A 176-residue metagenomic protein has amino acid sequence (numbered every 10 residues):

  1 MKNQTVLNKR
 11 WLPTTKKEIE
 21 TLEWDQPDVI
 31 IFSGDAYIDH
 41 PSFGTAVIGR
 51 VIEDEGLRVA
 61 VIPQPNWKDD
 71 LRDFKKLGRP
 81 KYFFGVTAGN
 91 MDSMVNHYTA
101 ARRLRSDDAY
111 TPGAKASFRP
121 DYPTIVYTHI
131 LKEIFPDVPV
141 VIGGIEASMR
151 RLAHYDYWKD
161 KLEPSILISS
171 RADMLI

Functional and structural regions predicted by a protein language model:
M1-E23: Short N-terminal or domain-adjacent regulatory/targeting segments
M1-L7, E55-R58, A109-P120: Acidic/glycine-enriched edge-of-secondary-structure segments
K9, S33-R50: N-terminal capping/small domains of soluble enzymes
E23-Q26, L162: Active-site-adjacent bridging/hinge elements
D28-I30: Conserved beta-strand elements of the Class I
A36, G44, P63-I176: Glycine-rich beta-alpha loop elements in corrinoid/cobalamin-binding modules across cobalamin-dependent enzymes
V47-V59: Short helix-loop-beta junction
